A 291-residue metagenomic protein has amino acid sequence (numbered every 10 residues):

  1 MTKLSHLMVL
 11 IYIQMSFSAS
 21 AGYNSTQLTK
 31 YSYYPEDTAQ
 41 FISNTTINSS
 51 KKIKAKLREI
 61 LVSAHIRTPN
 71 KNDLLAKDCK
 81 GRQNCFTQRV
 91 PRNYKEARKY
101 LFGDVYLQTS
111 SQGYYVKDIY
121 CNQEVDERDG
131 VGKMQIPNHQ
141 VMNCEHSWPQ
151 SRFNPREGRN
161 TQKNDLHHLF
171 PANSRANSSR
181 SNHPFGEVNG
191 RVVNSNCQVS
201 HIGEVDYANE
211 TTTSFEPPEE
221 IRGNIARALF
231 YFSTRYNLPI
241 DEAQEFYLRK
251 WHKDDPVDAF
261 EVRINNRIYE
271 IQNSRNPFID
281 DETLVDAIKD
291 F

Functional and structural regions predicted by a protein language model:
T2-A21: Classical Sec-dependent N-terminal signal peptides that target proteins to the secretory pathway
I11, I53-I60, G223-S233: Short, Φ-rich (hydrophobic/aromatic) sequence segments
I13, S110-S111, I136, E270: A generic structural signal for short, solvent-exposed coil/turn residues that cap or connect secondary-structure
A19-N122, A287-F291: N-terminal module-boundary/linker segments of secreted carbohydrate-active enzymes
Y114-V141: Short, His- and charge-rich active-site/binding loops that engage polyanionic ligands
K133-F291: Domain-level detector of nuclease and nuclease-like folds in predominantly extracellular/periplasmic contexts
